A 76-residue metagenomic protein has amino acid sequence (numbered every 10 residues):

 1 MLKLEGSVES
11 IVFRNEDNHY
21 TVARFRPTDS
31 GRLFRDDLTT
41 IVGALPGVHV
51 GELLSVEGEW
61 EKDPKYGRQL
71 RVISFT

Functional and structural regions predicted by a protein language model:
M1-E16, G58: Structural detector for short beta-strands of small beta-barrel domains
E9, R26-T28, E61: Solvent-exposed residues in well-ordered beta-strands and their adjoining turns, especially edge/terminal strands
F13, S30-R32, D63-K65: Generic "edge-of-domain/loop-turn" microfeature
N15-Y20, F34, G67-Q69: Short glycine/proline-enriched turns and hinge-like loops at secondary-structure junctions
V22-H49: Beta-strand/loop nucleic-acid-binding surfaces
I41-V42, S55-E57: Exposed aromatic-hydrophobic patches
G51-L53: Loop/turn positions that initiate beta-strands
E59-T76: OB-fold/S1-family single-stranded nucleic acid-binding modules
